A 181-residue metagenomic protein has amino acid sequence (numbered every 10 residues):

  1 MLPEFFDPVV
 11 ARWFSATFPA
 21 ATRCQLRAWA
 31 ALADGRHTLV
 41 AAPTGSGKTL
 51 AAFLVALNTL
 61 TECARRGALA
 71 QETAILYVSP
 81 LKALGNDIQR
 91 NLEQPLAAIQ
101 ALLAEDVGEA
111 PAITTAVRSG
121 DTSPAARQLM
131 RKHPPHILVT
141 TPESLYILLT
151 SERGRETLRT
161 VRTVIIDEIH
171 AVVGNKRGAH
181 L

Functional and structural regions predicted by a protein language model:
F5-A11, T17-L181: Conserved P-loop/Walker A NTP-binding site and adjacent catalytic elements of P-loop NTPases
